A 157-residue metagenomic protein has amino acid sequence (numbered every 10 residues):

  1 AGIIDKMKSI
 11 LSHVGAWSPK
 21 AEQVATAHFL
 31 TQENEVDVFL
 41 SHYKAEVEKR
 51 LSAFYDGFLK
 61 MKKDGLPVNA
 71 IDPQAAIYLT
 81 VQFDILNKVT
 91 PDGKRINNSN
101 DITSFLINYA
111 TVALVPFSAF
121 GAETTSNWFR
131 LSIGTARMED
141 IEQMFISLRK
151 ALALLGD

Functional and structural regions predicted by a protein language model:
A1-D157: PLP-dependent class I/II
